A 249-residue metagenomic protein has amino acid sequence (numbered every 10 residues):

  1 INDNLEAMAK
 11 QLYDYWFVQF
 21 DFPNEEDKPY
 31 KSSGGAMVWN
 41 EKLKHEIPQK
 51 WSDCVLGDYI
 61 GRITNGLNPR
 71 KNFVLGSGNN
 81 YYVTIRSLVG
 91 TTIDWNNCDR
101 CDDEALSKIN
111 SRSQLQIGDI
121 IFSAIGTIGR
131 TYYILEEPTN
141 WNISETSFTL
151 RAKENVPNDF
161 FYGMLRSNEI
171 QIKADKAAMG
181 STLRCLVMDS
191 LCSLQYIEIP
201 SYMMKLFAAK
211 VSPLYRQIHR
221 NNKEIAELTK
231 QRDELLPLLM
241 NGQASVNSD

Functional and structural regions predicted by a protein language model:
I1-V18, S32-L67, I197, S201-N247: Non-catalytic DNA-recognition/assembly elements of restriction-modification systems
N4, V74-G78, T91-T92, G180-T182 (+1 more regions): Juxtamembrane/interface motifs at transmembrane-helix termini
V18, F22-E25: Active-site neighborhoods of enzyme catalytic cores
E25-K28, K44, Q49-D94, L106-S111 (+1 more regions): Low-complexity, Lys/Gly-biased intrinsically disordered segments
S33, T64, G76, A124-T127 (+2 more regions): Short glycine/serine/threonine-biased micro-segments
T84, C101-I170, D175-C192: A short beta-sheet element
